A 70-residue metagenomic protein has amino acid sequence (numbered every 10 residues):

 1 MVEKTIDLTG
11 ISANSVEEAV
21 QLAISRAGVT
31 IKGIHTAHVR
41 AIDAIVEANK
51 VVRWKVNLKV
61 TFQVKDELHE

Functional and structural regions predicted by a protein language model:
M1-E3, L68-H69: Extreme N-terminus of proteins, especially the signal/transit-peptide cleavage junction and the first residues
V2-I34: Short, well-ordered alpha-helical segments
E3, I34-A37, V51-N57: Short connector loops at helix/strand junctions that flank enzyme active sites, especially segments positioning acidic
Q21-I24, V46-V52: Noncatalytic linker/hinge segments flanking ATPase motor cores
A37-I45: Short, conserved loop-to-beta-strand elements that form functional interface hotspots
N49-E70: C-terminal structural segments of small proteins and small subunits
